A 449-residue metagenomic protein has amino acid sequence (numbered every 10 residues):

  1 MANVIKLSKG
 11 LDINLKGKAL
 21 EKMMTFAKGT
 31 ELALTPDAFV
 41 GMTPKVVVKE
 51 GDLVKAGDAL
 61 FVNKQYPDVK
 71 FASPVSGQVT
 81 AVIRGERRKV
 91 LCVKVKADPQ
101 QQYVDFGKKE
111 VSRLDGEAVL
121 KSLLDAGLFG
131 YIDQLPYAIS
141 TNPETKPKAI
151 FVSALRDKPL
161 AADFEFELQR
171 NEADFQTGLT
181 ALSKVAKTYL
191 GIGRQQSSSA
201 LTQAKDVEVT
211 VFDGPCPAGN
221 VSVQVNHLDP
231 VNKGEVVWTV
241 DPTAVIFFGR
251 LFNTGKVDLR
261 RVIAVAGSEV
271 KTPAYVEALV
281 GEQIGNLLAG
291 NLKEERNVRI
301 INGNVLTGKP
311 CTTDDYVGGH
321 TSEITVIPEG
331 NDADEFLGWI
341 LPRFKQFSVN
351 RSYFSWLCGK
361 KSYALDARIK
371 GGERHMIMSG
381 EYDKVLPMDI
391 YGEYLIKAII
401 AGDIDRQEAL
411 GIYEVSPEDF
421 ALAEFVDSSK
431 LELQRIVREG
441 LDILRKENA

Functional and structural regions predicted by a protein language model:
M1-V47, V62, F212: N-terminal, Lys/Arg-enriched amphipathic/low-complexity engagement segments that precede the first folded domain
T25-K28, Q78-R84: Short, solvent-exposed cationic patches
M42, S73, K89: Exposed loop/turn and edge beta-strand positions of beta-sandwich/beta-sheet ligand-binding modules
M42, V48, Q65-D68, T272: Short, solvent-exposed loop/turn positions at domain surfaces that link secondary-structure elements or cap domain
V48-V62, T80-A81: Short, well-structured beta-strand-loop connectors
D68-S76: Short coil-to-beta-strand transition motifs
V69, I83-A449: Buried, small/hydrophobic-residue-enriched core segments of structured protein domains
